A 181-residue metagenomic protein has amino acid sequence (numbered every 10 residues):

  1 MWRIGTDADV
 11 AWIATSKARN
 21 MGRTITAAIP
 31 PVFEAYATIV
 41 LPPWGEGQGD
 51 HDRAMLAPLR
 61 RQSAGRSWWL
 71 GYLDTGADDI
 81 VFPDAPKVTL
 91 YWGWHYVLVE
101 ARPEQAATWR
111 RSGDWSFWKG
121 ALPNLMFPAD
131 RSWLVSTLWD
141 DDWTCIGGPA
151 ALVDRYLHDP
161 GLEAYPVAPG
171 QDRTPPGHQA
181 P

Functional and structural regions predicted by a protein language model:
M1-D114: Extended, low-hydrophobicity segments enriched in charged/polar residues
V32-A35, P43, A64, A121-V135 (+1 more regions): N-terminal low-complexity, intrinsically disordered segments
Y91-L152: Amphipathic protein-protein interaction modules
T137-P181: Alpha-helical oligomerization segments
